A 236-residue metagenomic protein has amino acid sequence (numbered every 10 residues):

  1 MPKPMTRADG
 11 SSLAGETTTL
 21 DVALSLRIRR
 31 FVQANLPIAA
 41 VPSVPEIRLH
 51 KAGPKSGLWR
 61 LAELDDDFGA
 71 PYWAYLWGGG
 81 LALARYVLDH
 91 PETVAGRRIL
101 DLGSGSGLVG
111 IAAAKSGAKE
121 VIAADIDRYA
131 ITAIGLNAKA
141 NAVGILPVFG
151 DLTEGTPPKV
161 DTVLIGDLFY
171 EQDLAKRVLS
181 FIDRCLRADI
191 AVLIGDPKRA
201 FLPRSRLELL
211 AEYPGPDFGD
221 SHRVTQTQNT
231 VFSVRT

Functional and structural regions predicted by a protein language model:
P2-L58: N-terminal auxiliary segments of SAM/dcSAM-dependent transferases
V41-T93: SAM-dependent Rossmann-like transferase core, predominantly class I methyltransferases with a strong bias toward
H50, L146-V148, L193: General small-molecule cofactor/ligand-binding pocket signal
R85-V148: Conserved SAM/SAH cofactor-binding pocket of Class I
V148-E154: Conserved SAM/SAH-binding loop
G155-T162: A short acidic, Gly/Pro-enriched loop at the edge of an enzyme's catalytic core that lines a small-molecule cofactor
T162-A175: A short SAM/SAH-binding and catalytic strip from SAM-dependent methyltransferases
A175-S233: C-terminal substrate-binding/active-site "lid" region of AdoMet-derived donor-dependent transferases
